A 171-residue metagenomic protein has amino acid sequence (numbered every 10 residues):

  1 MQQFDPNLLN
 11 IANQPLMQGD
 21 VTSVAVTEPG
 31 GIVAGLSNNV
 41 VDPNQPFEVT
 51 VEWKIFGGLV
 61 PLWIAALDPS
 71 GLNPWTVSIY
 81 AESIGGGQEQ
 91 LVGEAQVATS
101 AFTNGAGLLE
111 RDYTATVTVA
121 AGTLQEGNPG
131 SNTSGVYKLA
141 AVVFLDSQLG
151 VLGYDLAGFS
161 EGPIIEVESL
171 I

Functional and structural regions predicted by a protein language model:
Q2-A25, S70-G71, V97-F102, T133-V136 (+1 more regions): Short beta-strand elements
Q2-F4, Q18, T22-V40, T116-L124 (+2 more regions): Intrinsically disordered, low-complexity terminal regions enriched in Ser/Thr/Pro/Gly and charged residues
A25-P74: Contiguous beta-strand segments within globular domains
N38-N39, Q96-A106: Beta-strand-rich interaction surfaces with strong enrichment in secreted/lumenal proteins
F47-W53, N73-E82, R111-I165: Internal, hydrophobic beta-strand segments that form the core of beta-sheet-rich folds
G58-L62, Q88, G150: Intrinsically disordered, low-complexity acidic/polar segments
P61, G105-Y113: Long, leucine/valine-rich, helix-dominated scaffolding and oligomerization segments
I64-S100, A141-L145: Extended low-complexity, serine/threonine- and proline-enriched intrinsically disordered segments
